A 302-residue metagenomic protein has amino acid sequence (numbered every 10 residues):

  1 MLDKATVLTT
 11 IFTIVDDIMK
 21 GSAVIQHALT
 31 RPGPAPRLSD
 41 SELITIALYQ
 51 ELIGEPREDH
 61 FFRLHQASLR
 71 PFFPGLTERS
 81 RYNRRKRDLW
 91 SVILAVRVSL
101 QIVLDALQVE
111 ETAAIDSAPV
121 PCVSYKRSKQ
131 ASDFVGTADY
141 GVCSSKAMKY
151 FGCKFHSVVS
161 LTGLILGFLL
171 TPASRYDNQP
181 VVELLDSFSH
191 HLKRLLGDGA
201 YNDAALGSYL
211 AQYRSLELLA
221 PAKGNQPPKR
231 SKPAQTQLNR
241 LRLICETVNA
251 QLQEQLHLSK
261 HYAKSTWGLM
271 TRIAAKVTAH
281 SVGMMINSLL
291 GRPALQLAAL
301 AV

Functional and structural regions predicted by a protein language model:
M1-V302: Short alpha-helical elements
